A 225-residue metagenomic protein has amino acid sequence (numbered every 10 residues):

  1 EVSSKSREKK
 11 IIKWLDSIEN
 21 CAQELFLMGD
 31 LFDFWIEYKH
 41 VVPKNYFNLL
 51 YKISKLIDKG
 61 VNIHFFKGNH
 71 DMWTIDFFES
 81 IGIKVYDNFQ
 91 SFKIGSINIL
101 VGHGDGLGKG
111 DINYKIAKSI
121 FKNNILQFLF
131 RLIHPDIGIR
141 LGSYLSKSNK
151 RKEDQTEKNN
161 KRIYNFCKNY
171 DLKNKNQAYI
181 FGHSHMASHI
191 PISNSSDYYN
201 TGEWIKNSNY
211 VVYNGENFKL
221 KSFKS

Functional and structural regions predicted by a protein language model:
V2-I94: Core catalytic region of metal-dependent phosphoesterases/phosphodiesterases, especially metallo-beta-lactamase-like
D16-A22, L49-I53, N88-F92, G110-I112 (+3 more regions): Glycine-rich loops and low-complexity Gly/Arg-rich segments that provide flexible linkers or classic glycine-based
D30, G68, H103, H183 (+1 more regions): Active-site glycine-centered loops adjacent to acidic/histidine catalytic or metal-binding residues that shape
D33, G106, M186: Short active-site segment of divalent metal-dependent hydrolases/proteases that encodes the spacing between
H64-K67, D71-N174: Conserved catalytic scaffold of divalent metal-dependent phosphoesterases
I81-D87, L100, D111-A117, K161-F223: Conserved beta-sheet core of the metallophosphoesterase superfamily
